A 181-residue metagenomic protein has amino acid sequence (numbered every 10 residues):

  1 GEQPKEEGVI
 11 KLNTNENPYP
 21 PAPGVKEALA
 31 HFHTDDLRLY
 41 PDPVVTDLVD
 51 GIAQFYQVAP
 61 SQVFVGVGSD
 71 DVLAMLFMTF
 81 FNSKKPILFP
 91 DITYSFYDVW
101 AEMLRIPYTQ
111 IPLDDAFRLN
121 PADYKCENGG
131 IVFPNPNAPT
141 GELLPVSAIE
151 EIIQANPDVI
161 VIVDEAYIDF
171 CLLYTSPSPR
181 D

Functional and structural regions predicted by a protein language model:
G1-L39, C126-E127: N-terminal "arm"/small-domain region of PLP-dependent enzymes with the aminotransferase-like
N15-N17, S69-D70, Y94, N135-P139 (+1 more regions): Short glycine-rich anion-binding loops that position phosphate/pyrophosphate groups of nucleotides and phosphorylated
P41, V65, F89: Conserved SAM-binding loop
D47-P86: Phosphate-binding glycine-rich loop
T79-P134, P139: PLP-dependent aminotransferase-like
D114-F170: Active-site phosphate-binding strand-loop segment of PLP-dependent enzymes
Y174-D181: Conserved small/polar residues in nucleotide/adenosyl-binding loops
